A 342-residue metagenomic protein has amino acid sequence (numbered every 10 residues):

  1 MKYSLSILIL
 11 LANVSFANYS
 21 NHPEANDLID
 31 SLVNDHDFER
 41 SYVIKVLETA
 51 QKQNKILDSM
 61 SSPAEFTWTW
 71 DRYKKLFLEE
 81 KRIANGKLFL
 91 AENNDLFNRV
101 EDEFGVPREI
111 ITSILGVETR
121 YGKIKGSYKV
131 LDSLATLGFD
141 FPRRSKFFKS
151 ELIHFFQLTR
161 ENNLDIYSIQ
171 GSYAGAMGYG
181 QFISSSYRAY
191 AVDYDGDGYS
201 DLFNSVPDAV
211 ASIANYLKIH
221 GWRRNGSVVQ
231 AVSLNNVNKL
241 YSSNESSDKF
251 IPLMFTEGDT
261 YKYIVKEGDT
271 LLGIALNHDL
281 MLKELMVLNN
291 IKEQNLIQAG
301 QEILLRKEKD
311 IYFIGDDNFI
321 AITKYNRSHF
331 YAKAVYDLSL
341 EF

Functional and structural regions predicted by a protein language model:
L8-A17: Hydrophobic h-region of N-terminal signal peptides that target proteins for export in Gram-negative bacteria
N18-E92, N98-E101: An acidic, Gly/Ser/Thr/Pro-rich helix-cap/linker signature
Y19-N26, D259-D279, Q301: Primarily a LysM-type cell-wall glycan-binding module
I44-N54, G105-G122, F155-T159, I213-A214 (+3 more regions): Short, functionally critical alpha-helical segments immediately adjacent to catalytic or ligand/cofactor-binding
A64-K75, D248-E267, K283-L288, K292-K309: Primarily N-terminal secretory
K75-L88, G138-K146, S186-N204, F319-I320: Substrate-binding clefts and substrate-entry loops adjacent to catalytic sites of polymer-processing enzymes acting on
N162-G258: Flexible, glycine-rich surface segments
K218-K262, G273, N277, K307-F342: Low-complexity, Gly/Ser/Thr/Pro-rich intrinsically disordered linker/tail segments
